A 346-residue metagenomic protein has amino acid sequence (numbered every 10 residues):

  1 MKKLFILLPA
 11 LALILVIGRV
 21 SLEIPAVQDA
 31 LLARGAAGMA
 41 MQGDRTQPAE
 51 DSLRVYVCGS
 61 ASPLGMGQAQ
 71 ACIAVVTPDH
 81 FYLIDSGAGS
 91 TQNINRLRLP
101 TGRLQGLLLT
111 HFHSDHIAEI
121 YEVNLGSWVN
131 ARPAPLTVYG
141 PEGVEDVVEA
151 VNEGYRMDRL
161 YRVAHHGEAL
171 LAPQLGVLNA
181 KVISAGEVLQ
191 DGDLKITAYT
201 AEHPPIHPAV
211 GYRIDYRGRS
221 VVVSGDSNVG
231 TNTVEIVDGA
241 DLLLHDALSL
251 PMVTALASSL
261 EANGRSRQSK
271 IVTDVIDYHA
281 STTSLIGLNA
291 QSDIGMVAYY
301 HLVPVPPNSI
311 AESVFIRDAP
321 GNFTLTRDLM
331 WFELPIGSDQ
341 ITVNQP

Functional and structural regions predicted by a protein language model:
K2-L7, A12-V16, G211, S220-V222 (+1 more regions): Cap/insert and terminal regions of metallo-dependent hydrolase folds
K2-T233, S309-Q345: Binuclear metal-dependent hydrolase catalytic cores
